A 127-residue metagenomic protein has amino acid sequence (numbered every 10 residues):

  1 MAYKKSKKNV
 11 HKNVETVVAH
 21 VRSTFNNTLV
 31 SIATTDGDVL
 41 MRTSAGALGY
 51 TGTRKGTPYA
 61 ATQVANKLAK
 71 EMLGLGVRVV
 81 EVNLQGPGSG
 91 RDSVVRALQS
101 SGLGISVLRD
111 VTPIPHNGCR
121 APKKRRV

Functional and structural regions predicted by a protein language model:
M1-V127: Ribosome-associated RNA-binding proteins
